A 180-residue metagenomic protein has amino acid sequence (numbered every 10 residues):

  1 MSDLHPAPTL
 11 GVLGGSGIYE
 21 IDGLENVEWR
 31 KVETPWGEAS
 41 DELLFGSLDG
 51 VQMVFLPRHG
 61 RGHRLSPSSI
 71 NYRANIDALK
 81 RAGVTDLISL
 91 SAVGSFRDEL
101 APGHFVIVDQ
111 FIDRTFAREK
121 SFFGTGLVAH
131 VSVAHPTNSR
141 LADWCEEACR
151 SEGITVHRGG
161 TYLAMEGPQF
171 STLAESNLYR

Functional and structural regions predicted by a protein language model:
S2-A134: Metabolite-binding pocket within alpha/beta catalytic cores that recognizes anionic/polar moieties
P136-R180: Active-site rim beta-loop-alpha module in soluble metabolic enzymes
